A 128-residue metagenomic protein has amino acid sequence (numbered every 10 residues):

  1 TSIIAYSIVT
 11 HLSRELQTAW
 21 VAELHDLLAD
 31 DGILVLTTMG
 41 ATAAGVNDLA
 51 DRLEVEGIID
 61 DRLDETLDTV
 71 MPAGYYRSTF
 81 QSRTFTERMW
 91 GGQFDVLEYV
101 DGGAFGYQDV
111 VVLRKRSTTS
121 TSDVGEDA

Functional and structural regions predicted by a protein language model:
T1: Conserved acidic residues
I4: A conserved beta-strand element that flanks and buttresses the S-adenosyl-L-methionine
I8: Hydrophobic adenine-recognition pocket in adenosine-nucleotide-binding enzymes
L12-S13, L28-A29: Helix-to-beta-strand junctions that scaffold the AdoMet/dcAdoMet cofactor pocket in Class I SAM-dependent enzymes
R14, T18-A19, E23, I33-A128: Class I (Rossmann-like) S-adenosyl-L-methionine-dependent methyltransferase catalytic domain, capturing the SAM-binding
